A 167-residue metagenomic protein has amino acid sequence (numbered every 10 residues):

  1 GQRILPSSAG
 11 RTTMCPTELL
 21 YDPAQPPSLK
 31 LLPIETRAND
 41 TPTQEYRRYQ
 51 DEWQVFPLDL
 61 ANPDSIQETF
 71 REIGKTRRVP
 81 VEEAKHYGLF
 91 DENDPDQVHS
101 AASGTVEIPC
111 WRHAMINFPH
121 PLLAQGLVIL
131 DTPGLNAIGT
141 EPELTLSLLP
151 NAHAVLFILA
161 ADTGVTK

Functional and structural regions predicted by a protein language model:
G1-K167: Globular "head" domains of long coiled-coil molecular machines
